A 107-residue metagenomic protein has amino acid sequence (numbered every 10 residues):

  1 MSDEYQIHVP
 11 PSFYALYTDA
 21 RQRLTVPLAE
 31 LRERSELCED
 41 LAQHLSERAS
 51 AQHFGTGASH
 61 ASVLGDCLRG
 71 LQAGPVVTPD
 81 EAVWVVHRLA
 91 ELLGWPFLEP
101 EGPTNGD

Functional and structural regions predicted by a protein language model:
M1-G57, A61-D107: Charged, amphipathic alpha-helical regulatory modules used for macromolecular assembly or allosteric control
